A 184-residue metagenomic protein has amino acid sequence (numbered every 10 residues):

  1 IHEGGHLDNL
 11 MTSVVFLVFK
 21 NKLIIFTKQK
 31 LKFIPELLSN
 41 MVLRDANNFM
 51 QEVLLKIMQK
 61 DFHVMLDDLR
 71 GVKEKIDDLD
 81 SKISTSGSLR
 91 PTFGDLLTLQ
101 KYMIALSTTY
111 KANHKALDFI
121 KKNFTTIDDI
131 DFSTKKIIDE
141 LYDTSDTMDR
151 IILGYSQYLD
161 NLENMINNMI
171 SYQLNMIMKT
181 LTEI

Functional and structural regions predicted by a protein language model:
I1-G94, T108-H114, D118: Extended alpha-helical interaction modules
D78, S88-I184: Membrane-associated alpha-helical segments
